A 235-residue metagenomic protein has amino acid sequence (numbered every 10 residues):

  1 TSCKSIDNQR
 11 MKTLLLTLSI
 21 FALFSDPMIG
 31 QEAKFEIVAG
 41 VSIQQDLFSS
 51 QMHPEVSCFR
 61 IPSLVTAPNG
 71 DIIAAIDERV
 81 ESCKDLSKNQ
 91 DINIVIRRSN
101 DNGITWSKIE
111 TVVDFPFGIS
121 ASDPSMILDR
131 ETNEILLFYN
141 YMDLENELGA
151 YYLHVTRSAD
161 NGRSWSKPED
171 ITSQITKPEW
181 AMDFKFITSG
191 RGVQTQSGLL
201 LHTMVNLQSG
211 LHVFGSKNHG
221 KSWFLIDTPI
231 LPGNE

Functional and structural regions predicted by a protein language model:
I6-N8, V56: General helical secondary-structure elements
N8-L14: Positively charged n-region of N-terminal signal peptides that target proteins for export
L14-L23: Sec-dependent N-terminal signal peptides
D26-I29: Sec/Tat signal peptide C-region and signal peptidase I cleavage site
E32-E235: Asp-box/BNR beta-propeller blade signature and adjacent active/binding-site loops in extracellular glycan-interacting
